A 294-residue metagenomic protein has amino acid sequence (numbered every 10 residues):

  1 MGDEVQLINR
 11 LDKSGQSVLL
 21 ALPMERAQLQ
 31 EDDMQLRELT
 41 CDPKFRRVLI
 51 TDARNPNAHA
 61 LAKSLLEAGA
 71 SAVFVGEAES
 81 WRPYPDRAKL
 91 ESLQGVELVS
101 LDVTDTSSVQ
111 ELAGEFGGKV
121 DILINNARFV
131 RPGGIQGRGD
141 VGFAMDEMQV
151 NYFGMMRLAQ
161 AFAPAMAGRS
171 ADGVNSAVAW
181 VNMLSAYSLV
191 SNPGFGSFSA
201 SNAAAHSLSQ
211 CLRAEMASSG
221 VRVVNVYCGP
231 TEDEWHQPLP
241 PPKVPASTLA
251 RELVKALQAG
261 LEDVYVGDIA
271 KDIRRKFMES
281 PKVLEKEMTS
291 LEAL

Functional and structural regions predicted by a protein language model:
E31-F74: Canonical Rossmann dinucleotide-binding motif of NAD(H)/NADP(H)-dependent dehydrogenases/reductases, specifically
I50-T51, N125-R128, G173-S185, V224-N225: Structural signature of the Rossmann-like NAD(P)-dependent dehydrogenase/reductase core
L90-T106: Rossmann-fold cofactor-recognition segment
Q110, R128-M145, G168-N175, G194-S197: Conserved mid-core segment of classical short-chain dehydrogenase/reductases
A159-Q160: A short, exposed helix-loop element centered on a Lys and neighboring polar residues
A171-Q210, A214-A217, P230: Catalytic loop of short-chain dehydrogenase/reductase
S207, C211-I269: SDR active-site lid
